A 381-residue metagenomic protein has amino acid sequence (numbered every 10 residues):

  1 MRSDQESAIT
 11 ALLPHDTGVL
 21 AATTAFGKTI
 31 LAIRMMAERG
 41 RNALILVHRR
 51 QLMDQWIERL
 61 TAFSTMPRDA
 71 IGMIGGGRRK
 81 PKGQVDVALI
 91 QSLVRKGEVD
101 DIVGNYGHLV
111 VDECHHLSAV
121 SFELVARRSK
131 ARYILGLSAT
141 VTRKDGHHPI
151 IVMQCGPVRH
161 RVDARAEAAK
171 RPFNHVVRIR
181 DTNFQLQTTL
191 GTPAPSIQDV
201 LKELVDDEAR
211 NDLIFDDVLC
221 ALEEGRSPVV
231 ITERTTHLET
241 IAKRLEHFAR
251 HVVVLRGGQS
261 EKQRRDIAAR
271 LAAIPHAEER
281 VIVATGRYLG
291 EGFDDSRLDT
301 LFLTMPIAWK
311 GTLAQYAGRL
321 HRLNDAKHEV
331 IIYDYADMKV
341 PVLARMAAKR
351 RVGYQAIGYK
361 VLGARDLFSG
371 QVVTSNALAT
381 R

Functional and structural regions predicted by a protein language model:
M1-A21: Conserved pre-motif I regulatory segment
P14-M36: Walker A/P-loop
D54, A70-K82, E98, V229 (+2 more regions): Conserved helicase ATPase core of P-loop NTP-dependent helicases/translocases
G75-H108, A119-L124, Y288: Conserved helix/coil segment N-terminal to the catalytic DExD/H
G107-H108, H115-R178, Y354: Post-DEXD/H (motif II) to motif III coupling segment of the RecA-like Helicase ATP-binding lobe
I150-V177, F184-T192, G311-R381: A conserved SF2-helicase RecA2
T192-E233, E239-R244: Conserved interdomain hinge at the start of the Helicase C-terminal
G257-A356: Conserved RecA-like P-loop NTPase helicase motor core
